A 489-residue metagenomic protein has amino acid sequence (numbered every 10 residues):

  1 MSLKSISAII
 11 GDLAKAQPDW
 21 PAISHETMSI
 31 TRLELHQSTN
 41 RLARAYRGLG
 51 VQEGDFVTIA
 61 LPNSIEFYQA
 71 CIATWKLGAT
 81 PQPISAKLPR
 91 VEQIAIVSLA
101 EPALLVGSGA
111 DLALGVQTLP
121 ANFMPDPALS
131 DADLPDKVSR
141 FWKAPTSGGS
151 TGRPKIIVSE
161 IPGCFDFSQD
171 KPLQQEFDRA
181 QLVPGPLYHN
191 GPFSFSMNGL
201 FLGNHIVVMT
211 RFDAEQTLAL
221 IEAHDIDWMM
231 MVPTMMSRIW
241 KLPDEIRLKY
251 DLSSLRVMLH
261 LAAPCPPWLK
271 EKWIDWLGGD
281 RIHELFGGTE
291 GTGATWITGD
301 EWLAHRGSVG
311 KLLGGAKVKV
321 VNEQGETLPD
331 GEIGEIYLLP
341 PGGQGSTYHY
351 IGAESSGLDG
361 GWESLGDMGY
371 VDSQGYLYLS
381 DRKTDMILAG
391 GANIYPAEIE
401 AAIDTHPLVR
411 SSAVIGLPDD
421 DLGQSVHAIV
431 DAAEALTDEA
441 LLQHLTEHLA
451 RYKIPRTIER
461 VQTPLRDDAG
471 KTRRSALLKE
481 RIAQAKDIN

Functional and structural regions predicted by a protein language model:
S2, P21-Q52, F56-S64, P89-I94: Conserved AMP-binding/adenylate-forming core of the ANL superfamily
L3, P18-D19, F123-T146, R153 (+2 more regions): Conserved pre-ATP/AMP-binding loop-to-beta segment of ANL
H36-R41, W142-K143, K155-D178, P184 (+1 more regions): Conserved structural elements of the adenylate-forming
P145, F201, D227-W228, D244-H305 (+1 more regions): Gly/Ser/Thr-rich phosphate-binding loop
F165-A180, Y188-D227, L242: Conserved AMP-binding/adenylation subdomain of ANL enzymes
I221, M229, M368-K453, L465 (+2 more regions): AMP-binding/adenylate-forming catalytic core of the ANL superfamily
L312-G315, E326-L358, A392-I394: Conserved ATP/PPi-binding loop(s) of AMP-dependent carboxylate-activating enzymes
K317-L338, Y370-Q374, E434-D438, T472-R474: Conserved beta-loop-beta connector loops within the AMP-binding
